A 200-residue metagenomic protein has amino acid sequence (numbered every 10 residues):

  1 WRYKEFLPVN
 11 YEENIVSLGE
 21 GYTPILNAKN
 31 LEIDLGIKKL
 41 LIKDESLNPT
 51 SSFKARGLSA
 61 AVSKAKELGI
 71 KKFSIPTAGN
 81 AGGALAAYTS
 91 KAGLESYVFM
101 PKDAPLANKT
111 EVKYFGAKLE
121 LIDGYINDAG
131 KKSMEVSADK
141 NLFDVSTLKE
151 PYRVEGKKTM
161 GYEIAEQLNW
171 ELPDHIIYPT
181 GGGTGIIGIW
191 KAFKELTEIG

Functional and structural regions predicted by a protein language model:
W1-G200: PLP-dependent amino-acid enzyme catalytic core
